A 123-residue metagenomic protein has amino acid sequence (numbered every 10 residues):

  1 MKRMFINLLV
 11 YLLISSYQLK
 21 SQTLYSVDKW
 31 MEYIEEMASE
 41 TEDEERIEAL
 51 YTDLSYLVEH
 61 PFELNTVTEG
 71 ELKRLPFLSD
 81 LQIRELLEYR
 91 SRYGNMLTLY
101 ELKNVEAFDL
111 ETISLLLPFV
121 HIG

Functional and structural regions predicted by a protein language model:
M1-S26: Bacterial Sec-dependent N-terminal signal peptides
S15, T41-E44, P61, Y93 (+1 more regions): Short secondary-structure junctions and interdomain/linker hinges
L19-H60: Sec-dependent signal peptide cleavage junction
I47-L97, L116-F119: Amphipathic, charged-and-aliphatic alpha-helical interface segments that function as noncatalytic docking
Y93-G94, L99-G123: Periplasmic N-terminal soluble interaction domains immediately after the signal peptide in Gram-negative
